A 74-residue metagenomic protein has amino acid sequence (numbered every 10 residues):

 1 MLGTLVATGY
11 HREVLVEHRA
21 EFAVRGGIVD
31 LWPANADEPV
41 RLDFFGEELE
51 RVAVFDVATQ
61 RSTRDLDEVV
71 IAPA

Functional and structural regions predicted by a protein language model:
M1-A74: ASCE RecA-like P-loop NTPase motor cores that couple ATP hydrolysis to mechanical translocation on nucleic acids
